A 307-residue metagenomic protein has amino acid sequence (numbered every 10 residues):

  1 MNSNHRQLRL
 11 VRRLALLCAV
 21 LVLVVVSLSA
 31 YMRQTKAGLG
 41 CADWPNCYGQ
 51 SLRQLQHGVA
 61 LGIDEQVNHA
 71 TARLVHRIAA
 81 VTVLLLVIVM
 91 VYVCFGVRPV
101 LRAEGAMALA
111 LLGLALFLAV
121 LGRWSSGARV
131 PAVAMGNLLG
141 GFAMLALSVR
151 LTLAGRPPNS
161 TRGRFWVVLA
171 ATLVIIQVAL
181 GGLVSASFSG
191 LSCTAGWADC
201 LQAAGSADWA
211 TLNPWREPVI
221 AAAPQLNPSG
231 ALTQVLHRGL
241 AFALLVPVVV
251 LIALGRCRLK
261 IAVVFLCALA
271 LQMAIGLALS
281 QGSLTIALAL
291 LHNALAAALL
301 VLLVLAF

Functional and structural regions predicted by a protein language model:
M1-F307: Polytopic transmembrane helical bundles with strong interfacial aromatic enrichment
